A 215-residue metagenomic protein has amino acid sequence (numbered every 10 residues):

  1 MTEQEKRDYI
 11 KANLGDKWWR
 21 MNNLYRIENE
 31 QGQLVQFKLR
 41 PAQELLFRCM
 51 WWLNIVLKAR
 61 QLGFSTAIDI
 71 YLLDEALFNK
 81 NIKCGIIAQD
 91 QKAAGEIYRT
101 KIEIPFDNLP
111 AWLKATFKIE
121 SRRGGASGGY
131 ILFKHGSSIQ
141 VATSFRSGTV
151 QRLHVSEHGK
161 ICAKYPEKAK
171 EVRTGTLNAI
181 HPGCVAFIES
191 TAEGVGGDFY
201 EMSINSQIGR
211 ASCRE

Functional and structural regions predicted by a protein language model:
M1-R214: Phosphate/NTP-binding elements of NTP-utilizing enzymes
